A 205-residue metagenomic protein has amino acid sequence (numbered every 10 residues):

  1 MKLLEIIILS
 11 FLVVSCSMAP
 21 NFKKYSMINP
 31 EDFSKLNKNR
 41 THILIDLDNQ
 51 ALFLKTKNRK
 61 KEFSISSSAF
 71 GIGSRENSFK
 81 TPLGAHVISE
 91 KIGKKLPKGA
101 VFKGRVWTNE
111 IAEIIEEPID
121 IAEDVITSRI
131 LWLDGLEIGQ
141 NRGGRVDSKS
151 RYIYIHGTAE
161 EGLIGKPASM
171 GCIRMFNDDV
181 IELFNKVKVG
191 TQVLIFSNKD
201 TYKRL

Functional and structural regions predicted by a protein language model:
K2-L9: Sec-dependent signal peptide recognition, specifically the positively charged N-region followed immediately by
I7, V14-S15: N-terminal non-cleavable signal-anchor helices
L9-S10, G165: Residue-level signal for mature regions of secreted extracellular proteins and peptides
S15-Y154, T158-L205: N-terminal pre-domains immediately preceding structured catalytic cores
